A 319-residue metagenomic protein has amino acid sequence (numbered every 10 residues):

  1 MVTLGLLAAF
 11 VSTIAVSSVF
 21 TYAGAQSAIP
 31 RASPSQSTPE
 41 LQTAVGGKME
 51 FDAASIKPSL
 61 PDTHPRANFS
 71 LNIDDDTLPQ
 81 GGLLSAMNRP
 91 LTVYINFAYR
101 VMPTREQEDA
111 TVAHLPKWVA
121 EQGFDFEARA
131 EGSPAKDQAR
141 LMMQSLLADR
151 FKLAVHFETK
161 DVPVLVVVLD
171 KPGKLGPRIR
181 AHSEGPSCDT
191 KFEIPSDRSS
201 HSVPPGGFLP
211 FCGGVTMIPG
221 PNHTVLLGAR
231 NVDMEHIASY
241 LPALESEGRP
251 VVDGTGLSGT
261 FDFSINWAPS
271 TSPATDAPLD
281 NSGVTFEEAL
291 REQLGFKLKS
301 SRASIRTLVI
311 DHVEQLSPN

Functional and structural regions predicted by a protein language model:
V2-N319: Beta-strand-rich assembly/attachment modules of structural machines
